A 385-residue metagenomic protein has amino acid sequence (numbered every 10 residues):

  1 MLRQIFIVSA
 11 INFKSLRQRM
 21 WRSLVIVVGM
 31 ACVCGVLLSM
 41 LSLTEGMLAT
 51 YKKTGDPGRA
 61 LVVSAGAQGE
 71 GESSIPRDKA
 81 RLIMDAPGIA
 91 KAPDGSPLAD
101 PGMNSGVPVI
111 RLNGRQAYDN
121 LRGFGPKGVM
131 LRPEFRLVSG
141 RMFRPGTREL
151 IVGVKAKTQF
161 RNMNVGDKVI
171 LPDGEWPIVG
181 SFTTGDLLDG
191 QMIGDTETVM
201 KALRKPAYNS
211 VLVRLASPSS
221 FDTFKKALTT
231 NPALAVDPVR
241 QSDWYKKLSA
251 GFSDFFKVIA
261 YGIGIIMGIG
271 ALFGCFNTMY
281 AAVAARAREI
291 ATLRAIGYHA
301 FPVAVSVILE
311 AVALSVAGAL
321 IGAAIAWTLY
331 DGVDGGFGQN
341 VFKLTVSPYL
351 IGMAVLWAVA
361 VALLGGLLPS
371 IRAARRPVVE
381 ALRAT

Functional and structural regions predicted by a protein language model:
M1-G35, I308: N-terminal Sec/SRP start-transfer signal
M20-M47, S253-E289, V312-I321, L364: Hydrophobic alpha-helical transmembrane segments of multi-pass inner-membrane transport and secretion
A31-N120, S139-R141, G146, K201 (+2 more regions): Hydrophobic, regular-secondary-structure patches
M47, S220-F273, A282-A284, L293 (+2 more regions): Peri-transmembrane interface segments
A60-V63, K157, S181-T184, K205-P232 (+1 more regions): A short beta-strand structural signal in non-transmembrane regions
D100-S105, R115-K127, P133-T198, K205-A207: Hydrophobic secondary-structure segments that place a key small or acidic residue at a functional site
Y280, R288-D334, M353, W357-A362 (+1 more regions): Transmembrane alpha-helical interface segments in multi-pass membrane proteins
L350-T385: C-terminal membrane-exit region of the final transmembrane helix in multipass inner-membrane proteins
